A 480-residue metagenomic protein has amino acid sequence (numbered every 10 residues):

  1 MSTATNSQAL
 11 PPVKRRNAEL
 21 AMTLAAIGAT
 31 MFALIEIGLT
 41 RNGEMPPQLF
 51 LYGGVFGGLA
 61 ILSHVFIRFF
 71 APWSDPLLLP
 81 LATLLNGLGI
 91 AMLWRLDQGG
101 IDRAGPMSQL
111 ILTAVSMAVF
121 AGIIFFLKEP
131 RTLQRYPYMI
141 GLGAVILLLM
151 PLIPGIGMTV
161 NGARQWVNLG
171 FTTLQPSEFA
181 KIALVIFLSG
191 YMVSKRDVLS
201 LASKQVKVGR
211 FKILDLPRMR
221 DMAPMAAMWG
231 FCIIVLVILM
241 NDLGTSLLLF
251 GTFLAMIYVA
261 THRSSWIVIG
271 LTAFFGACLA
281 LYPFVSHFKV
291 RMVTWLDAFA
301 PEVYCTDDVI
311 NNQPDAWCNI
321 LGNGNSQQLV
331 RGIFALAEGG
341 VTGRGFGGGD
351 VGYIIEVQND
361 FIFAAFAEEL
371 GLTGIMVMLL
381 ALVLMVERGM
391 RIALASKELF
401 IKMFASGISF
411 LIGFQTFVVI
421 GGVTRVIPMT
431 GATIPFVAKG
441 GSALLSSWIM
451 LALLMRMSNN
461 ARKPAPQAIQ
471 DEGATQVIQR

Functional and structural regions predicted by a protein language model:
S2-R15, T40-Q48: Non-catalytic accessory regions used for complex assembly or targeting
T3-P11, Q415-R480: A juxtamembrane structural motif centered on a specific transmembrane helix
N6-A26, S74, R218-D221: N-terminal membrane topogenic signal
G28-G38: Alpha-helical transmembrane segments of multi-pass membrane proteins
P46-G324, A364-G422, I449-L453, I469-R480: Hydrophobic alpha-helical transmembrane segments of multi-pass inner membrane proteins, especially in bacterial systems
I186, V330, E356-D360, A364 (+2 more regions): Alpha-helical membrane and juxtamembrane elements of multi-pass inner-membrane transport and channel proteins
D242-L247, T342-F346, Q358-N359, P428-T430: Transmembrane helix boundary and interhelical junction motifs in multipass membrane proteins
I320-N323, I333-T373: Long extracytoplasmic/lumenal interhelical loops at the membrane interface of multi-pass membrane proteins
